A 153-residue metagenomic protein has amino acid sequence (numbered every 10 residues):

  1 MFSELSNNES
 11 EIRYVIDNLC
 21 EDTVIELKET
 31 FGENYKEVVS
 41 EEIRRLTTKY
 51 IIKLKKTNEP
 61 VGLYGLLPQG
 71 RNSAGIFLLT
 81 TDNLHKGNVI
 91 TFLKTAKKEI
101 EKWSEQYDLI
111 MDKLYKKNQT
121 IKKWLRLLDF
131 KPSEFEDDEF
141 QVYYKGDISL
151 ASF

Functional and structural regions predicted by a protein language model:
M1-L19, E26-K28: A short beta-loop-alpha structural element at the N-terminal edge of CoA-dependent acyl/N-acetyltransferase catalytic
E21-S40: Conserved GNAT-fold acetyl-CoA-binding loop/helix
S40-K53, E59-G62: A short helix-loop-beta-strand connector motif used in the catalytic cores of GNAT acetyltransferases and, in some
N58-P68, A74-G75: Conserved beta-strand in the GNAT
N72-G87, T91, Q141: Conserved acetyl-CoA binding element of GNAT-fold acetyltransferases
K94-I110: Conserved acyl-CoA
Q106, I110-R126, E136-D137: Conserved beta-strand-loop-alpha-helix junction that forms the acyl-donor binding cleft
K113, K131-Y144: Conserved catalytic-core motifs of GNAT/GCN5-like acyltransferases
